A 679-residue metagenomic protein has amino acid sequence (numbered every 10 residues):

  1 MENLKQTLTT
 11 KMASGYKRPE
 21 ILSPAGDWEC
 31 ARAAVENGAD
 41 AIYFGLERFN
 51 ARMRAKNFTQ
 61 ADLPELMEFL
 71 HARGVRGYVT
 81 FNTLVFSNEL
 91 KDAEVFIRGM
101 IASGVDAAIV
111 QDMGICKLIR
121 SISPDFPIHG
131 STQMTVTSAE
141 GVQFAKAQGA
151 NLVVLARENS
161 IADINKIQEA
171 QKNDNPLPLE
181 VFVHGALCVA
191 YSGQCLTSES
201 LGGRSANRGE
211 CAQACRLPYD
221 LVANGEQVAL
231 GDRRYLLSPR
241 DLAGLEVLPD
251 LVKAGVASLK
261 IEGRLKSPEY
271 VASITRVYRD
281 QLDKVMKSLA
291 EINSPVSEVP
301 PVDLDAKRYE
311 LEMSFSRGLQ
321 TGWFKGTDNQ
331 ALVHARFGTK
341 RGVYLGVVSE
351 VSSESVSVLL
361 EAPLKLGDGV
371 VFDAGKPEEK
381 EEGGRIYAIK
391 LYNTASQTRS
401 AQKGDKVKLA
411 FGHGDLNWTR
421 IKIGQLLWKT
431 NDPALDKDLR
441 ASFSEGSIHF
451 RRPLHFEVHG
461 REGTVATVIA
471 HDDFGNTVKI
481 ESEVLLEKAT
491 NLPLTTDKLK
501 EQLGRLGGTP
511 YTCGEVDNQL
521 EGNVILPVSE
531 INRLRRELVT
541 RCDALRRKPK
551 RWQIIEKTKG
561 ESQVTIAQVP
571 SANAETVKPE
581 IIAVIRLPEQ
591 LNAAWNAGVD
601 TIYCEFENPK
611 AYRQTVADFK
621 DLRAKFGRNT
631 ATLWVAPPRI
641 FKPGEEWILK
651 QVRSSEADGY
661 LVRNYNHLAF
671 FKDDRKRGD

Functional and structural regions predicted by a protein language model:
M1-E36, A41-R48, L66-M67, R73-T83 (+6 more regions): Surface-exposed amphipathic alpha-helical tracts and adjacent flexible/coil segments at the periphery of soluble enzymes
N50-M53: A short acidic, helix-capping loop that chelates divalent metal ions and anchors anionic groups
F58-P64: Glycine-rich, highly charged phosphate/nucleotide-binding loops
I119: RNase H-like DDE/DDD metal-dependent nuclease/strand-transfer catalytic core used by mobile genetic elements
A139-E140: Conserved nucleotide-cofactor-binding alpha/beta core module
